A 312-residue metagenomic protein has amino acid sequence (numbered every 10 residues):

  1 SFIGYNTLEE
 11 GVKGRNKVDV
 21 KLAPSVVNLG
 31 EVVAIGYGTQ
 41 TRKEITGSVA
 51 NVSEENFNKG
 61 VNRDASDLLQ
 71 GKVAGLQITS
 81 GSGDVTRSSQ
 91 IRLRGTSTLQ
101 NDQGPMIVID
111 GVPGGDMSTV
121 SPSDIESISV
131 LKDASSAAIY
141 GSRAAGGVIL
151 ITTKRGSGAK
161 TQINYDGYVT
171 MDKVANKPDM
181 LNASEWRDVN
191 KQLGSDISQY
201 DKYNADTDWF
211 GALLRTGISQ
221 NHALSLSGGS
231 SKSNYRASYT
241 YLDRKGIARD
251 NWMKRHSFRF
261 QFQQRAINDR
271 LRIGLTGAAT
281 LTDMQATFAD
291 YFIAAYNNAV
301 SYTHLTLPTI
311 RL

Functional and structural regions predicted by a protein language model:
S1-T280, F288: Short, small/polar-rich motifs associated with maturation and membrane association, primarily at protein termini
D188, A295-Y296, P308: Intrinsically disordered, low-complexity peptide-like regions
T282-A294: Outer-membrane beta-barrel translocator/channel fold
A299-S301: Acidic, proline/serine/threonine- and glycine-rich low-complexity intrinsically disordered segments
T303-T309: Conserved small/polar residues in nucleotide/adenosyl-binding loops
